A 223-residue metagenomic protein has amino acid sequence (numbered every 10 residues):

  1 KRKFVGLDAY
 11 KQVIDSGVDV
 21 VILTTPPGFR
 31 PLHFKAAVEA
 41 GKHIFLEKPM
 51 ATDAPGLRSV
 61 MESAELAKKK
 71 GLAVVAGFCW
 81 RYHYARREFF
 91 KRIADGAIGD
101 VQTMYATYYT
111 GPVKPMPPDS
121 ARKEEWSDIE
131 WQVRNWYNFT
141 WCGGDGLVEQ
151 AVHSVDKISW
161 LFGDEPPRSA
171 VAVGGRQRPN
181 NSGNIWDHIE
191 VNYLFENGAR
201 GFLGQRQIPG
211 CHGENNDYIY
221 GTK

Functional and structural regions predicted by a protein language model:
R2-L23: A structured beta-alpha segment of the ubiquitous adenosine-cofactor-binding alpha/beta core
Q12, F29-R30, V113: Short glycine-rich, flexible loops that bind phosphorylated cofactors or substrates
G17-V21, E39-H43, K69-A73, G99-V101 (+1 more regions): Loop/turn elements at helix/coil->beta-strand transitions in domains of secreted/extracellular proteins
P27, P31-Y82, G96: Beta-strand-loop-alpha-helix segment that lines the small-molecule cofactor/substrate pocket of alpha/beta enzymes
K69-A76, W80-G183, Y193, P209-Y218: Predominantly a Rossmann-like dinucleotide-binding segment in NAD(P)-dependent oxidoreductases
N192-N197, G221-T222: Active-site beta-strand termini and strand-to-loop segments that position acidic
G201, Q207-P209: Phosphate/diphosphate-binding loops
